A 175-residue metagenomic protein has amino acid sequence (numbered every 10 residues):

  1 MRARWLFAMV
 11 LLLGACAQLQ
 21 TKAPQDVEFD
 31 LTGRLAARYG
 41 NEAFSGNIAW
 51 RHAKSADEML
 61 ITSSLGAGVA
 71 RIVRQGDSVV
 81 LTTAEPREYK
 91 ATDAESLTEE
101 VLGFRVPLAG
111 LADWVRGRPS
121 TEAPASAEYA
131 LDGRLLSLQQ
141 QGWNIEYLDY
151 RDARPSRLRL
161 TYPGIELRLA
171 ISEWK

Functional and structural regions predicted by a protein language model:
M1-C16: Sec-dependent bacterial lipoprotein signal peptides
L13-T32: Bacterial Sec signal peptide processing site at the extreme N-terminus
F29-R71: Post-signal-peptide N-terminal segment of Sec-exported extracytoplasmic proteins
T32-A37, A56, L81-T83, R159 (+1 more regions): Charge-rich amphipathic alpha-helical interaction elements
N41, L65, A84-P86, Q140-G142 (+1 more regions): Glycine-centered tight beta-turn/hairpin loop motif at sheet-sheet or coil-to-beta transitions
A56-P107: An acidic-aromatic
E85-L138: Flexible, processing/modification-adjacent segments and terminal tails in exported/periplasmic/extracellular proteins
R118-K175: Gly/Pro-enriched, hydrophobic low-complexity segments that function as extracytoplasmic propeptides/linkers
